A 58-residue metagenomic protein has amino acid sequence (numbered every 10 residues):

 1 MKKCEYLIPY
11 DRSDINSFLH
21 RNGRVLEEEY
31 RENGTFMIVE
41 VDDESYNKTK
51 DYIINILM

Functional and structural regions predicted by a protein language model:
M1-M58: C-terminal-of-GTPase-core extension/linker across diverse P-loop GTPases
